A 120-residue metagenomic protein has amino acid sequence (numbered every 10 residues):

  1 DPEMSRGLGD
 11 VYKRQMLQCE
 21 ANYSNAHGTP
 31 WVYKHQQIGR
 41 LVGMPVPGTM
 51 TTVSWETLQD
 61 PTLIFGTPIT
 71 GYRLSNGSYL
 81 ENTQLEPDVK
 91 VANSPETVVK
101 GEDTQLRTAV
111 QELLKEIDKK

Functional and structural regions predicted by a protein language model:
D1-Y12: Single conserved hydrophobic/aromatic residue that forms the stacking wall/gate of nucleotide- or nucleobase-binding
R6, K34-Q37: Glycine- and acidic-residue-enriched helix-capping/beta->alpha junction motif
D10, M16-L17, N25-T29: Flexible, glycine-rich surface segments
D10, T57-D60, R73-L74: Extracellular/periplasmic catalytic domains that process cell-envelope and extracellular macromolecules
K13-Q18, R40-G43: Structural recognition of the beta-strand scaffold that forms the well-ordered cores of secreted hydrolase catalytic
Y23, Q36-T49: Short, well-structured beta-strand/strand-turn elements
N25-G28, M44-P45, L63-T67, R73-K120: Intrinsically disordered, Ser/Thr/Pro/Gly-rich linkers and terminal tails that flank and connect PDZ domains
G48-Q59: Beta-rich nucleic-acid/ligand-interaction surfaces
